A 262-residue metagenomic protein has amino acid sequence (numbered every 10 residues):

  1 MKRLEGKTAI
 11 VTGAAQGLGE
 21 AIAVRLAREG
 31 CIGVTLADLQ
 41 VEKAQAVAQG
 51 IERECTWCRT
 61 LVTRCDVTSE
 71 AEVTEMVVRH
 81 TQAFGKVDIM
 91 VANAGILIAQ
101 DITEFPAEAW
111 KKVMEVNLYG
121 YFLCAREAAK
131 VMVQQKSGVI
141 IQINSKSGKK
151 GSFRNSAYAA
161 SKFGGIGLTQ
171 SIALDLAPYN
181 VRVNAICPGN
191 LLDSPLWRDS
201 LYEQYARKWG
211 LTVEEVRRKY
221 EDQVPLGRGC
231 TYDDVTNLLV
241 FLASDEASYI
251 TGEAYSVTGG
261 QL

Functional and structural regions predicted by a protein language model:
K2-V34: Canonical Rossmann dinucleotide-binding motif of NAD(H)/NADP(H)-dependent dehydrogenases/reductases, specifically
R3, F122-A125, L226-V257: C-terminal substrate-recognition "lid" of short-chain dehydrogenase/reductases
K86, V91, A177, R182 (+1 more regions): Short, small/polar-rich loop/turn modules that mediate ligand/substrate recognition or access, typified
D101-I102, A109-K111, Y202, Y220: Substrate-binding pocket helix/loop in short-chain dehydrogenase/reductase
A125, S161, T169: Active-site helix of classical SDR
K130, L174-D175, S248: Alpha-helical segment proximal to the catalytic Tyr-Lys
S145: Residue(s) in the substrate-gating loop at a strand-loop-helix junction that position the organic substrate next
